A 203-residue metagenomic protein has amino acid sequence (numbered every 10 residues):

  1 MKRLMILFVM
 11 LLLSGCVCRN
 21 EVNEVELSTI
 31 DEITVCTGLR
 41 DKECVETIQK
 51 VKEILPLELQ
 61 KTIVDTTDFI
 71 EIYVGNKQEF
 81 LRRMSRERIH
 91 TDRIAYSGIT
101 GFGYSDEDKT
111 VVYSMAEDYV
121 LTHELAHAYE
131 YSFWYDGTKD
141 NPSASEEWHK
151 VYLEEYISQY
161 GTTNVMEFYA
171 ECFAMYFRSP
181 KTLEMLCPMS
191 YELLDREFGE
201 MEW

Functional and structural regions predicted by a protein language model:
M1-L4: Positively charged n-region of N-terminal signal peptides that target proteins for export
L13-G15: C-terminal motif of bacterial Sec signal peptides marking the signal peptidase cleavage site
V17-R19: Bacterial signal peptide processing site
E21-E43: N-terminal low-complexity, Pro/Thr/Ser-rich intrinsically disordered segments that act as propeptides or flexible
D31-L39, I63-W203: Active-site-flanking segments in enzyme catalytic domains
R40-F69: Zn2+-dependent metallopeptidase catalytic core
